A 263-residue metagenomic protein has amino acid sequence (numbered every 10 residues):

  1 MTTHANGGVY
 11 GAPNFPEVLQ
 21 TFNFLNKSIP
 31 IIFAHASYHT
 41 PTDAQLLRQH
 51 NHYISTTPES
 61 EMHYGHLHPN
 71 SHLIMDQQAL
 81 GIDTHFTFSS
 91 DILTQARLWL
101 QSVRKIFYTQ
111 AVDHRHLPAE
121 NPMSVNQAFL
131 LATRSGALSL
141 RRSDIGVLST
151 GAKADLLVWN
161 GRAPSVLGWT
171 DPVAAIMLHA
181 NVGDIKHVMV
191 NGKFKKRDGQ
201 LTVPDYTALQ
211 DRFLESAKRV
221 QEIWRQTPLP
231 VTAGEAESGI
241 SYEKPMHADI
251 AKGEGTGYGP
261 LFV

Functional and structural regions predicted by a protein language model:
M1-Y53, M62-A79, R104: Histidine/acidic residue-rich metal-binding segments in metalloenzymes
A12, T40-P41, P122, R142-I145 (+1 more regions): Structural motif corresponding to alpha-helix initiation and N-cap regions
F24-K27, S71-A163, L178-N181: His/Asp/Glu-enriched, well-ordered alpha-helical/loop segment that forms or immediately abuts the divalent-metal
F33-H35, T56-E59, L80-D83, N191 (+1 more regions): Thr-Gly-centered strand-to-loop micro-motif
T42, Y64-G65, F88-D91, V166-G168: Short acidic/glycine-rich loop or secondary-structure boundary segments that cap or lie
L47, I54, A96, G151 (+1 more regions): Conserved, mostly hydrophobic/aromatic
Q49, T57-H63, S143, D155: Long hydrophobic segments that form regular secondary structure
N126-V263: Active-site microenvironment of metallo-dependent hydrolases
